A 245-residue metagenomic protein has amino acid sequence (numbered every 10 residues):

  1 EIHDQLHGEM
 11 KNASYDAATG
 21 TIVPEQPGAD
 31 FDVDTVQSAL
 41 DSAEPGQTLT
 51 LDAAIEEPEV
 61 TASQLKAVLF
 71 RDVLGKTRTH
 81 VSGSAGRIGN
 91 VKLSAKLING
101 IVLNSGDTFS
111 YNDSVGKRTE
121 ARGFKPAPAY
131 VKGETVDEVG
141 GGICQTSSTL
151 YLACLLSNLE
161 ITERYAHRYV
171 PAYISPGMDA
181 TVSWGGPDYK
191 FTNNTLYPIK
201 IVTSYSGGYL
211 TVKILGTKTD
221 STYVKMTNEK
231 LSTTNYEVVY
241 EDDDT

Functional and structural regions predicted by a protein language model:
H3-T245: Well-ordered beta-sheet/strand-loop patches within structured domains
